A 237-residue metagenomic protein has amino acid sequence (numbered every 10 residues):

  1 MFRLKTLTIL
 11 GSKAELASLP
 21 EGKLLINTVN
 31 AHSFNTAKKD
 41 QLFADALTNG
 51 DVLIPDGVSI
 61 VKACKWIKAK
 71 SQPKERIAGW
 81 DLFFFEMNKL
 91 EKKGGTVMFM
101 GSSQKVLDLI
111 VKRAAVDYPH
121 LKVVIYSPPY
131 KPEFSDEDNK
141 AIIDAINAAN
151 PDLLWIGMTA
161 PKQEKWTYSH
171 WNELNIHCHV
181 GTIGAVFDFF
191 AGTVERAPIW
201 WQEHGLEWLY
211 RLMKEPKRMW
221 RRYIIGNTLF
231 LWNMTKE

Functional and structural regions predicted by a protein language model:
M1-F83: N-terminal nucleotide/polyanion-binding subdomain common to many enzyme families
K23, G95, N175-H179: A short helix->loop->beta-strand "cap" motif at the edges of active sites that frequently abuts
A31-F34, M158-Q163, V186: Short glycine-rich anion-binding loops that position phosphate/pyrophosphate groups of nucleotides and phosphorylated
Q41-N49, E164-A185: A short, gly/pro- and small-residue-rich
I60-W66, R196-E237: A transmembrane-helix-recognition feature enriched in membrane-embedded lipid enzymes and envelope glyco-/phospholipid
I67-A145, A149-N150: Conserved beta-alpha
P128-F134, I176-K214: Short, flexible loop segments at boundaries between secondary-structure elements
D138-N175: A contiguous pocket-lining binding segment that forms or flanks enzyme active sites
